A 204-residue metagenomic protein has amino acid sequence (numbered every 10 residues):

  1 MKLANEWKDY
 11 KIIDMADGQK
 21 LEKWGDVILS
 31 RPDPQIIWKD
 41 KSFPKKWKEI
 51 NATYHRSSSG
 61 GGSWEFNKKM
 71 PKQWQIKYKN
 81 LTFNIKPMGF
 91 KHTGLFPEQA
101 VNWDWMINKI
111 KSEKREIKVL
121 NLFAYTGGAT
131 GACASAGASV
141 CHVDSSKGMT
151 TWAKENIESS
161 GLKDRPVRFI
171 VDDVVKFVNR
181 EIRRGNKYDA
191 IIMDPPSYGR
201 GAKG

Functional and structural regions predicted by a protein language model:
E6-E22, L29-P97, D104: Non-catalytic substrate-recognition/targeting regions of SAM-dependent transferases
P97-E113: Conserved alpha-helix/loop element of class I SAM-dependent methyltransferases that forms part of the SAM/SAH-binding
K114-Y125: Conserved class I S-adenosyl-L-methionine
T126-A138: Conserved SAM-binding loop of SAM-dependent methyltransferases across substrates and taxa, primarily the Class I
S139-D144: Conserved SAM-binding motif I beta-strand of class I
S146-I192: S-adenosyl-L-methionine
P195-P196: Switch II (G3) loop of P-loop NTPases
G201-G204: Glycine/threonine-rich flexible loop motifs
